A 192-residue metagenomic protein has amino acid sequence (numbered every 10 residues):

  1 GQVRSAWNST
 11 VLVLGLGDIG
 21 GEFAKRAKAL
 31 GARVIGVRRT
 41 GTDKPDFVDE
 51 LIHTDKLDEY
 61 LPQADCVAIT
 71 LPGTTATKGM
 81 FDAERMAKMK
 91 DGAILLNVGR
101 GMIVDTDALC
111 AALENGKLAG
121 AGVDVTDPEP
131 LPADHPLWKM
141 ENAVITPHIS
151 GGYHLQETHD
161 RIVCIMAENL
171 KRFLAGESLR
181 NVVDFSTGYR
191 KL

Functional and structural regions predicted by a protein language model:
G1-T10, L14, E22: Phosphate-binding beta-alpha-beta segment of Rossmann-like dinucleotide-binding domains, i.e., the NAD(P)
Q2, E129-L192: C-terminal helix-to-coil terminal segments
V3-W7, K28, A87: Short, flexible hinge/linker loops that cap or flank conserved catalytic cores
T10, A29-R33: Residues at the starts of beta-strands that form the adenosine-phosphate
I19: Hydrophobic/small residue at the entry helix of a nucleotide-binding pocket
A24, K28, L113-E114: Gly/Ala-rich phosphate-binding loop of Rossmann-like dinucleotide-binding domains, activating on the conserved
G41-P136, G152: Rossmann-like adenosine-cofactor binding region
